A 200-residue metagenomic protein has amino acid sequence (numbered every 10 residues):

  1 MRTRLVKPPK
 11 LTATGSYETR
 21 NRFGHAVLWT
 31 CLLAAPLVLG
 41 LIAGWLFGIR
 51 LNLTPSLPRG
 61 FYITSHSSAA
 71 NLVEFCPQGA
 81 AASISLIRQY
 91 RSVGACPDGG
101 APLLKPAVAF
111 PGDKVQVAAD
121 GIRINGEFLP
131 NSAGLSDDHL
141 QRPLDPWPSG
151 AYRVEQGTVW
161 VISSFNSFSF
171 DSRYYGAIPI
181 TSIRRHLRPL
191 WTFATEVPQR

Functional and structural regions predicted by a protein language model:
R2-R200: Extended hydrophobic leader/signal-anchor segments used for secretion and membrane insertion
